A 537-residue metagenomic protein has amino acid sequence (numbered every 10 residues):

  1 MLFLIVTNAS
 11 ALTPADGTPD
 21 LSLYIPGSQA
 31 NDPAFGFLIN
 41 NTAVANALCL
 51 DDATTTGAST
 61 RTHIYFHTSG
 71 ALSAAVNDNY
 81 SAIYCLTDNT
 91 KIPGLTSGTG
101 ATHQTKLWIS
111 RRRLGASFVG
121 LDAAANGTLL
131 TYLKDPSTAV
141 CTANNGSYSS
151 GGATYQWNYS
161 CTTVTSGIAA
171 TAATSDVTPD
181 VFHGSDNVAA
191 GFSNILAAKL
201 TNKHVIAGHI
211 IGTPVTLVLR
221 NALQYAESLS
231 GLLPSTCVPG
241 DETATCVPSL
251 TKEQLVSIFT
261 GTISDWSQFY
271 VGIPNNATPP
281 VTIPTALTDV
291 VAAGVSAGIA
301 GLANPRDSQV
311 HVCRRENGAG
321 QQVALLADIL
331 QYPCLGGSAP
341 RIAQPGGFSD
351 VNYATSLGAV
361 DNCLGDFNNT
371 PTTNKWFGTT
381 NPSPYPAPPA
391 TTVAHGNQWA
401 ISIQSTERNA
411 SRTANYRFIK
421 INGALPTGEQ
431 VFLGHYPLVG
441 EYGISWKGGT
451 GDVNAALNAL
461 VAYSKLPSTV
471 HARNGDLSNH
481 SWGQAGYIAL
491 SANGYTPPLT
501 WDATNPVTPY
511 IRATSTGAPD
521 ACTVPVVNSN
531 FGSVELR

Functional and structural regions predicted by a protein language model:
V6-N8: N-terminal signal peptide c-region/cleavage motif recognized by signal peptidases
A11-R537: Flexible loop/hinge segments at secondary-structure junctions
